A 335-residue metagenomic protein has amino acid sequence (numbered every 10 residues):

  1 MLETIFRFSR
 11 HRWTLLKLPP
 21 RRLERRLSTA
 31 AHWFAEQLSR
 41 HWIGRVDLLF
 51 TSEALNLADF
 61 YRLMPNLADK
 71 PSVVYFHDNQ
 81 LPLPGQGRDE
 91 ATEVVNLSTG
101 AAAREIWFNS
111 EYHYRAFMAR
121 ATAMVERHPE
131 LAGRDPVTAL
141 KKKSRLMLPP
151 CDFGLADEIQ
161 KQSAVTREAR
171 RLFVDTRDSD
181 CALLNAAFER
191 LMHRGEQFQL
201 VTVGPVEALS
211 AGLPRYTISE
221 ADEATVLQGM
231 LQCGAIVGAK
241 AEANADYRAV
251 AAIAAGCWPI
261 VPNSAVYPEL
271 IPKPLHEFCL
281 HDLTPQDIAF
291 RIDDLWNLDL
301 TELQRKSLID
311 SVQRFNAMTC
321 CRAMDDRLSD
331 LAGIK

Functional and structural regions predicted by a protein language model:
R25-T29, D282-L283, N297-G333: A charged, aromatic-enriched C-terminal amphipathic alpha-helix characteristic of glycosyltransferases across folds
L49, P65-P84, T92, N96-N109: Active-site proximal beta-strand in glycosyltransferases
A102-R167: Donor nucleotide-sugar binding/catalytic pocket of nucleotide-sugar-dependent glycosyltransferases
T138, G204-Q228, Q232-A235: Nucleotide-activated donor-binding/catalytic signature segment of Leloir-type glycosyltransferases, i.e., the conserved
L148-D152, S163-M192, L200-T202: Conserved donor-binding/catalytic core segment of Leloir-type glycosyltransferases
L231-N244, C257: Acidic donor-binding loop of glycosyltransferase active sites
W258-P262: Short hydrophobic beta-strand element within catalytic cores of glycosyltransferases and related nucleotide-activated
P268-D294: Change "using UDP/GDP/dTDP sugars" to "using nucleotide sugars
